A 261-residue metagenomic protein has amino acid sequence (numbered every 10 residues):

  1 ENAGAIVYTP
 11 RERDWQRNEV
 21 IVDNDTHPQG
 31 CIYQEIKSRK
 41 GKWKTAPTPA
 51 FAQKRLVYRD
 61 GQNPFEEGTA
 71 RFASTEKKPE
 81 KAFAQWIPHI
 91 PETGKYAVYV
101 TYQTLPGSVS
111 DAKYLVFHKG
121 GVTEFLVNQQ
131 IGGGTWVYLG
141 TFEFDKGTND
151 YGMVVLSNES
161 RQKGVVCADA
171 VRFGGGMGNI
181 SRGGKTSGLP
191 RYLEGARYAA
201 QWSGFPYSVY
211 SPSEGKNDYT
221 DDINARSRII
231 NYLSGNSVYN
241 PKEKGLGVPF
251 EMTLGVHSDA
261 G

Functional and structural regions predicted by a protein language model:
I6-V7, R13-R17, H27-P28, T104-G107 (+7 more regions): Solvent-exposed loop/turn segments at secondary-structure junctions within structured extracellular/periplasmic domains
R13-E80: Glycan-recognition and processing domains
R71, A82-P106: A short beta-strand element within beta-rich, extracytoplasmic domains of secreted/secretory-pathway proteins
T104-T123: Short, surface-exposed beta-strand/strand-loop-strand elements in extracellular ectodomains
K119-N149: Extracellular carbohydrate recognition and processing domains and analogous Trp-centered ligand-binding platforms
L139, V171-F173: Extracellular beta-strand elements of beta-rich domains used for carbohydrate recognition/degradation or cell-matrix
V154-V165: Short beta-strand-plus-loop segments that form exposed binding edges in beta-rich domains
L193-G261: Active-site microenvironments of hydrolase-like enzyme catalytic domains
